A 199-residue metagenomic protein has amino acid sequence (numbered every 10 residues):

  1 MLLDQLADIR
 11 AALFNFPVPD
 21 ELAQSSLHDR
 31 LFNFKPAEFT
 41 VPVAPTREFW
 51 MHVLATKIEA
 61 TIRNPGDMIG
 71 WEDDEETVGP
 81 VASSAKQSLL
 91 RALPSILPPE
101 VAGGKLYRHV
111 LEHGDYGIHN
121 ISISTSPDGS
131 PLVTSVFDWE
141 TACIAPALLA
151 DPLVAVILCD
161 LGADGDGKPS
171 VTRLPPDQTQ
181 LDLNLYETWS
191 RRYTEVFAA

Functional and structural regions predicted by a protein language model:
M1-A23, R91, S95-E100, G104 (+2 more regions): Conserved kinase catalytic-core helix
M1-R10, L22-S88, L153-V156: Conserved structural core of kinase catalytic domains
L22, H119-N120, C143-P146, P152-V154: Short catalytic/ligand-binding loop motif for oxyanion handling, primarily in non-cytosolic enzymes, centered on
R108, D115, H119-T125: Catalytic-loop signature of eukaryotic-like protein kinases
V110, L132-S135: Protein kinase-like catalytic core scaffold
V136-A142: Activation of the activation-loop gatekeeper triad in protein kinase-fold domains
A147-A198: Active-site activation/catalytic loop segments of kinase-like enzymes and analogous catalytic loops in related
